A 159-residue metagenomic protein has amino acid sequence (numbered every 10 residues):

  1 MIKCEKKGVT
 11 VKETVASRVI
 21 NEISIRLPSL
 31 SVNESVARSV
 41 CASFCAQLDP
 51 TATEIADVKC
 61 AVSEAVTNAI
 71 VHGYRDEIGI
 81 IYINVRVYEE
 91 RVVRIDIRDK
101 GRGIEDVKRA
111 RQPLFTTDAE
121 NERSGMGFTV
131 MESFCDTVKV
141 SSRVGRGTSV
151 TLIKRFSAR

Functional and structural regions predicted by a protein language model:
M1-S24, A69-R159: Conserved beta-strand-loop-beta-strand hairpin that lines the nucleotide-binding pocket of ATP/GTP-utilizing enzymes
E22-L27, L48-T51: A short, mixed-charge helix-start or loop-turn motif at secondary-structure junctions
S24-V36: STAS-typified acidic loop motif
S29-L30, E54, T116: A generic structural signal for short
S35-S63: Conserved short strand/loop->alpha-helix "switch" segment adjacent to the catalytic nucleotide/phosphoryl-transfer site
E64-N68: Conserved polar catalytic motif of the HATPase_c/GHKL fold
